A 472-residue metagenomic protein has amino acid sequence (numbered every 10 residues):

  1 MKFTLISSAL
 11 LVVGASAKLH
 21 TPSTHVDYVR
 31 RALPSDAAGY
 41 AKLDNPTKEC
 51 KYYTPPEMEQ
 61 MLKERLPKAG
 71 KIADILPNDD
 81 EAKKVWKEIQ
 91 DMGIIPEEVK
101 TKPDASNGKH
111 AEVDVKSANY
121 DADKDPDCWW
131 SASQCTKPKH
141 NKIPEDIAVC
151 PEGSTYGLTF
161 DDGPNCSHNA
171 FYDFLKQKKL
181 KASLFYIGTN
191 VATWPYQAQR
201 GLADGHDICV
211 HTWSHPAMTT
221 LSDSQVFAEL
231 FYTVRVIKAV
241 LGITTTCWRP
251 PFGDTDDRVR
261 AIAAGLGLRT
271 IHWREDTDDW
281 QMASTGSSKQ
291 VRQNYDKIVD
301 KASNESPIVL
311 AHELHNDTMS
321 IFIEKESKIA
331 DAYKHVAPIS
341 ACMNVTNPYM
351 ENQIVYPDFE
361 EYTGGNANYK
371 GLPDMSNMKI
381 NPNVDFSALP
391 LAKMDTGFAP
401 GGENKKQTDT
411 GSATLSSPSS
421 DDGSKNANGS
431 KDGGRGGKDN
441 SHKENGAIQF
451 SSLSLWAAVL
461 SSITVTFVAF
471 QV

Functional and structural regions predicted by a protein language model:
K2-S8, W456-V459: Sec-dependent signal peptide recognition, specifically the positively charged N-region followed immediately by
L10-H25, T466-V472: N-terminal signal peptide
A15-A17, R31, A447: Boundary at the C-terminal end of the N-terminal hydrophobic targeting segment
R65, A73-D79, K83-T220, Q225-T246: Active-site beta->alpha N-cap acidic-glycine motif
G163-S167, Y186-P195, P216-S224, R249-D257 (+3 more regions): Acidic-and-aromatic substrate-binding clefts and catalytic sites of carbohydrate-active enzymes
A192, D317-L415: C-terminal domain-boundary segment and adjacent tail
A203, S214-L241, D254-E305: Alpha-helical scaffold elements lining the catalytic groove of polysaccharide deacetylases
E444-V472: Cleavable C-terminal sorting propeptides in eukaryotic secreted/cell-surface proteins
